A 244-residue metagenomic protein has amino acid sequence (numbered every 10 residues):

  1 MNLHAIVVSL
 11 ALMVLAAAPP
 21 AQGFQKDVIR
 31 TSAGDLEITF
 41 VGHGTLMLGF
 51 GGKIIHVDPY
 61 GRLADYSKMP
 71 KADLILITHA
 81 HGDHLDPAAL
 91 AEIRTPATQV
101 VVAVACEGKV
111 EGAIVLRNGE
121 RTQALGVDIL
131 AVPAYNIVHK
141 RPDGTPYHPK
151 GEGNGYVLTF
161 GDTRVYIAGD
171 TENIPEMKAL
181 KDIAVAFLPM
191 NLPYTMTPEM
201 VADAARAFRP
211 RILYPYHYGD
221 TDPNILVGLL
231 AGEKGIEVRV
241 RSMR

Functional and structural regions predicted by a protein language model:
A5-A16: Bacterial N-terminal signal peptides
G23-P70, G112-K181, R241-R244: Core dinuclear metal-dependent hydrolase active-site scaffold
T39-F40, I54-D58, L76, V101-V102 (+3 more regions): Structural recognition of the beta-strand scaffold that forms the well-ordered cores of secreted hydrolase catalytic
G61-G108, K181-F187: Active-site metal-binding motif and surrounding structural segment of the metallo-beta-lactamase
L63-D65, H81-L85, C106-V110, E120-Q123 (+4 more regions): Active-site environment of divalent metal-dependent phosphoester hydrolases
P87-I93, E176-A179, M200-A204, L226-L229: A short acidic, amphipathic alpha-helical/loop segment
I114-D128, K150, A202, R206-R244: Binuclear metal-ion centers of metallo-dependent hydrolases, dominated by the metallo-beta-lactamase
I183-L188, L192-P215: Proline-aspartate-enriched helix->loop->beta-strand connector
